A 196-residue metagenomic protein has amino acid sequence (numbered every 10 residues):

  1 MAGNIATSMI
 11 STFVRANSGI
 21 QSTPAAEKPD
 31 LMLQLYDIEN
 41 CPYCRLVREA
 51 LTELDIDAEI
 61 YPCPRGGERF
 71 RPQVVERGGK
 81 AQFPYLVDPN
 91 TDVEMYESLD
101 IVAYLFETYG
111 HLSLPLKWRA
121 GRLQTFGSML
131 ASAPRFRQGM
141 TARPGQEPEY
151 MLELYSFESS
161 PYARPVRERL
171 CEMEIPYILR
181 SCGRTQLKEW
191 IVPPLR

Functional and structural regions predicted by a protein language model:
M1-R196: GST-like domain detector, emphasizing the conserved glutathione-binding G-site in the N-terminal thioredoxin-like
